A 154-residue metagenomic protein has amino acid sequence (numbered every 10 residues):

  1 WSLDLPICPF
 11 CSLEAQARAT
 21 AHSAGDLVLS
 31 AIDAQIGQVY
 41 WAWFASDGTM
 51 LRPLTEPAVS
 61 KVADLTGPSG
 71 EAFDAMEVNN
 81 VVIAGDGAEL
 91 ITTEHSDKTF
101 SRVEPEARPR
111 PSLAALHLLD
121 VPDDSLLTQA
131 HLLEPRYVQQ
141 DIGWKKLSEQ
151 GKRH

Functional and structural regions predicted by a protein language model:
W1: RNA substrate-binding interface of SAM-dependent RNA methyltransferases
L5-R110, Y137, G143: Surface "functional belts" at beta-alpha junctions
V103-H154: Acyltransferase
